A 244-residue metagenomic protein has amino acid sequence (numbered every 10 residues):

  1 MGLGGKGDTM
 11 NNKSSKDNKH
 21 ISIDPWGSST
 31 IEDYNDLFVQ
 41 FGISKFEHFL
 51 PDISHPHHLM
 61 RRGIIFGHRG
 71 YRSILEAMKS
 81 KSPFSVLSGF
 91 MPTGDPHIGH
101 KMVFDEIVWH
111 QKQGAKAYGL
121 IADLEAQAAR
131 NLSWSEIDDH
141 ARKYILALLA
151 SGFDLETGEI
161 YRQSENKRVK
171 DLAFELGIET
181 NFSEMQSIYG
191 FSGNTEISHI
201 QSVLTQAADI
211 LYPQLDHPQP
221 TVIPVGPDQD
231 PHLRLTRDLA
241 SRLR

Functional and structural regions predicted by a protein language model:
M1-F90, R237-R244: Non-catalytic terminal extensions that flank enzyme cores
G2-G27, T93, R168-L172, N181-R244: Active-site cores that bind ATP or allylic diphosphates and position pyrophosphate for catalysis
S54-A126, I223-P227: N-terminal catalytic cores of NTP/NDP-binding nucleotidyl/phosphoryl-transfer enzymes
Y71-L75, V108-A115, H140-L146, I197-Y212: Structured alpha-helical segments in the cores of large, soluble enzyme domains
I98-H100, R130-S135: Short, solvent-exposed loop/turn segments at secondary-structure boundaries
A117-L124, E159-R162, T205-Q206: Core alpha/beta catalytic barrel or barrel-like domain that forms the active/cofactor pocket in diverse metabolic
S135-D138, E175-T180: Short, hinge-like loop/turn segments at secondary-structure boundaries
I137-Y161: A glycine-rich helix N-cap at a beta->alpha junction
